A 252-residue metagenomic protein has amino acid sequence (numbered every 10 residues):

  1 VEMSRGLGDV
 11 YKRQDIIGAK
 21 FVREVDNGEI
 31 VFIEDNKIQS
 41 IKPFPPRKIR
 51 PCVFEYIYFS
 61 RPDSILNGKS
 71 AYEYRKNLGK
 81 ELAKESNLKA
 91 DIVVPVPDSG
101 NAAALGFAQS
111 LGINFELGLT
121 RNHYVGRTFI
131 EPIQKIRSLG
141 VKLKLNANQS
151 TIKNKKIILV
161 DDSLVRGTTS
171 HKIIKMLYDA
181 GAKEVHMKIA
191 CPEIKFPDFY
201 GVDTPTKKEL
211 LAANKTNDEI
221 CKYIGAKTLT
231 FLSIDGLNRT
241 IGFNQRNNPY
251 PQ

Functional and structural regions predicted by a protein language model:
V1-L7, Y11: Single conserved hydrophobic/aromatic residue that forms the stacking wall/gate of nucleotide- or nucleobase-binding
R5, I17-V25, F44-P45, K175-Q252: PRPP-dependent phosphoribosyltransferase catalytic core
K12-P43: Conserved nucleotide-binding/hydrolysis modules and their immediate coupling elements across P-loop/ASCE NTPase motors
Q14-D15, Q39-S40, G100-A104, N122-T128 (+3 more regions): Flexible loop/turn segments at secondary-structure boundaries
F32-K69: Cofactor-/ligand-binding subdomain signature composed of acidic, glycine-rich, tryptophan-containing flexible loops
K48, D63-H123: Phosphate-binding active sites in nucleotide-utilizing proteins
V93, G100-F107, L111, F115 (+1 more regions): Extended, hydrophobic alpha-helical segments in both membrane/secreted and soluble proteins
G112-I158, T168, K195-P205: Short, glycine/charge-rich flexible loops or terminal/linker lids adjacent to PRPP-binding catalytic cores
